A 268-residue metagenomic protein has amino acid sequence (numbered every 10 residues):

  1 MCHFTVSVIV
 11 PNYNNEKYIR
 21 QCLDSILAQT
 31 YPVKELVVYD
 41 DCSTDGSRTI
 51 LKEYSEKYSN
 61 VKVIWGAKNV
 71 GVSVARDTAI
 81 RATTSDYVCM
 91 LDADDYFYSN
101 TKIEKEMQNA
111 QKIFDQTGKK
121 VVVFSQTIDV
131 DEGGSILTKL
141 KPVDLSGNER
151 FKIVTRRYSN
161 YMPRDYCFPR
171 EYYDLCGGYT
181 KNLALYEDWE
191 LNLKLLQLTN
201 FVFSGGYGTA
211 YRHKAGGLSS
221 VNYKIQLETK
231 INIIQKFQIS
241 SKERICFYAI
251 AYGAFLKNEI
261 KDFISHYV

Functional and structural regions predicted by a protein language model:
M1-L27: N-proximal low-complexity "stem/linker" segments adjacent to membrane-targeting elements
F4-S7, E35, E190: Cell-envelope/extracellular polymer assembly enzymes that use nucleotide-activated donors
Y18-R20, D45-E53: Acidic helix N-cap motif at the loop->helix transition within catalytic regions of sugar-transfer enzymes
D40-T49, K68, D92: A conserved acidic beta->alpha catalytic loop
G66-T83: Glycine-rich, basic loop-to-helix element that forms the pyrophosphate-binding segment of sugar-nucleotide handling
V88: Short aromatic/hydrophobic "clamp" motif used to bind/position activated sugar donors
T101-L137: Conserved donor NDP-sugar-binding/catalytic core segment of glycosyltransferases
S125, K139-I233: Conserved nucleotide-sugar donor-binding catalytic segment
